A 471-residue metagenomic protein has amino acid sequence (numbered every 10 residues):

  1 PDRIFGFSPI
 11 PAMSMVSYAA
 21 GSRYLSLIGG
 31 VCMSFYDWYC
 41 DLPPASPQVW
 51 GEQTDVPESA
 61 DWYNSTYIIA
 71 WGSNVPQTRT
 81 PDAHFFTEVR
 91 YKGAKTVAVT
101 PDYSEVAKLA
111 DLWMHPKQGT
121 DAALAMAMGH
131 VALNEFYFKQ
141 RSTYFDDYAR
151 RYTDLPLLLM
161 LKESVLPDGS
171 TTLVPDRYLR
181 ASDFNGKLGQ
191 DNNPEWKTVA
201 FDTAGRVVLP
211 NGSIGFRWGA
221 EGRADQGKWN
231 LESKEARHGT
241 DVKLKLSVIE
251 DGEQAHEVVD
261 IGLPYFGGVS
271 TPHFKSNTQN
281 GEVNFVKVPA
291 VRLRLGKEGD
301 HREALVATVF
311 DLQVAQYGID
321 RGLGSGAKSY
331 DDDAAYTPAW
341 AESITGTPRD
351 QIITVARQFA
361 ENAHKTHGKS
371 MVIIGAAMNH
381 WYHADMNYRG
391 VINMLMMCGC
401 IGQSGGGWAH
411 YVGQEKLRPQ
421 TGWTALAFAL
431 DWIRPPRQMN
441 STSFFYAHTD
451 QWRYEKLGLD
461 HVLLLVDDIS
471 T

Functional and structural regions predicted by a protein language model:
P1-I4, E58-T66, D331-D333, V355-M371: Glycine-rich phosphate/diphosphate-binding loops that line cofactor/substrate pockets in enzymes
F7-M13, A339-I344, I374-W381, Y411-K416: Conserved short loop/turn motifs at secondary-structure junctions
V16-T87, K92-A94, E232, G268 (+3 more regions): Extended redox/cofactor-interaction regions of prokaryotic respiratory oxidoreductases
M33, Y137-F145, D350-I353, S370-M371 (+1 more regions): Acidic/polar loop patches that form or flank catalytic/metal-binding clefts of enzymes that bind anionic ligands
I68, T96, W113-H115: Short, well-ordered beta-strand core segments
V99-E105: Short, polar loop motifs at secondary-structure junctions
A107-K108, L112-K365: Long, well-ordered, tryptophan-enriched scaffold segments
D147-Y152, Q358-F359, G375-A377, G407-R418: A glycine-rich phosphate-binding loop feature that marks nucleotide/adenosyl-phosphate handling sites
